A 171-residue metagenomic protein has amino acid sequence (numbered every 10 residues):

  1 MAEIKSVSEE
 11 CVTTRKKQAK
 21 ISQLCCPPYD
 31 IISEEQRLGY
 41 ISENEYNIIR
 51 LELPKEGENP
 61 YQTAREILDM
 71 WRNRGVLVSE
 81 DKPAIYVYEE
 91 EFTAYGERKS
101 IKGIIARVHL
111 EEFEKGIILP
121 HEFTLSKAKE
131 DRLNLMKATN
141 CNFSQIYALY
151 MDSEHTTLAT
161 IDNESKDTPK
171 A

Functional and structural regions predicted by a protein language model:
M1-A171: A cross-family signal for N-terminal binding/gating loops and helix N-caps that shape access to the active site
